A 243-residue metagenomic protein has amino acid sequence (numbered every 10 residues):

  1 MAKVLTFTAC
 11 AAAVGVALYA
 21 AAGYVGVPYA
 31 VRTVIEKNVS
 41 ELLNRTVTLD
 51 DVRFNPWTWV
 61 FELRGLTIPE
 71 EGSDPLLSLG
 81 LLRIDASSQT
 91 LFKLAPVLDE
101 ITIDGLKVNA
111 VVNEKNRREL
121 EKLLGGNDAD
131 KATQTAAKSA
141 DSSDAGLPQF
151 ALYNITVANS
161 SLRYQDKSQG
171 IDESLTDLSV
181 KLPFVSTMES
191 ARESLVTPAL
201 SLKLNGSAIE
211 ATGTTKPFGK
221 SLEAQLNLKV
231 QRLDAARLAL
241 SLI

Functional and structural regions predicted by a protein language model:
M1-L43: N-terminal type II signal-anchor transmembrane helix that functions as the membrane-insertion/stop-transfer segment
V25, A30, R64, L77-L79 (+1 more regions): Short, compositionally biased strand/turn segments that nucleate or flank brief secondary-structure elements
L43-L49: A short, amphipathic edge element
R53-R118, S139-Q165, P183, S194-A199: Flexible beta-edge/linker motif
L81, A129-R237: Elongated, acidic membrane-bridging lipid-handling scaffolds and related periplasm/extracellular "bridge/tunnel" systems
E121-K131: Surface-exposed loop/turn segments flanking beta-strands in extracellular/periplasmic regions
L242-I243: Extracellular loop and loop/strand-boundary signature of outer-membrane beta-barrel proteins
